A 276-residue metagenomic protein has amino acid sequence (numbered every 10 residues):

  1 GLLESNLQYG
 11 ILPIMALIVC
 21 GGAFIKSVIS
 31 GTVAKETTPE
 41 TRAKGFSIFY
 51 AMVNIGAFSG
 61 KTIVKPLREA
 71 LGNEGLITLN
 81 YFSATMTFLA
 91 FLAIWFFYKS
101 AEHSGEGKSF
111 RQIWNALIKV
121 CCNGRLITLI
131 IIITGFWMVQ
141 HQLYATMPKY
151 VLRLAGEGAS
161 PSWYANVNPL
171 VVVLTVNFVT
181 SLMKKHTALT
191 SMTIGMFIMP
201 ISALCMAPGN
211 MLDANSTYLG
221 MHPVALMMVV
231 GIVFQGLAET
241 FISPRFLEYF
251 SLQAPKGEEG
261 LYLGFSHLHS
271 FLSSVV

Functional and structural regions predicted by a protein language model:
G1-Y9, F197-G220: C-terminal ends and interior cores of transmembrane alpha-helices in multi-pass membrane transporters/permeases
F24-T37, V151, T240-P255: Intracellular juxtamembrane helix-capping segments at the cytosolic ends of symmetry-related transmembrane helices
A43-R68, M86-T87, F265-V276: Glycine-rich segments within core transmembrane alpha-helices of 12-TM secondary carriers
K44-S47, L152-V173, I194, H222 (+2 more regions): Loop-to-transmembrane helix entry
G60, G124-A165: Extracytoplasmic gate region of multi-pass secondary transporters
R68, L174-I194: Helix-to-loop junctions at the C-terminal end of transmembrane segments in multipass secondary transporters
I77-F96: Symmetry-related core transmembrane helices of the 12-TM Major Facilitator Superfamily/SLC fold
H103-I131: Juxtamembrane intracellular "pre-TM" segments in multi-pass secondary transporters
